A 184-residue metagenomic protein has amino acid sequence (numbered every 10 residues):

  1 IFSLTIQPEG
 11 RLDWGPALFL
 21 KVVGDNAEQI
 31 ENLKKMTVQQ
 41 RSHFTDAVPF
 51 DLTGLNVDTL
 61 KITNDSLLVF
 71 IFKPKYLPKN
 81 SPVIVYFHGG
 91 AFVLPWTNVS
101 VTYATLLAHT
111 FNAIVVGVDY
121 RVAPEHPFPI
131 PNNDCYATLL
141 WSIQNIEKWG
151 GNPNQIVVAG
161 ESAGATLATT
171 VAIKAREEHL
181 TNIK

Functional and structural regions predicted by a protein language model:
I1-P74: A glycine/proline-hinged amphipathic helix-loop "lid/cap" segment that gates access to hydrophobic ligand pockets
N80-A91: Short beta-strand element of the alpha/beta-hydrolase
G90, F111-I114, V118-Y120: A short helix-loop-beta submotif of the ANL/AMP-binding
W96-T97, Y103, V116-Q155: Catalytic nucleophile-loop/oxyanion-hole region of alpha/beta-hydrolase and closely related hydrolase-like folds
Y103-A113: A short, Lys/Arg-enriched amphipathic alpha-helix followed by its capping loop at the start of a domain
A137-W149, P153-K184: Primarily recognizes the serine-hydrolase "nucleophile elbow" in alpha/beta-hydrolase and SGNH/GDSL folds
